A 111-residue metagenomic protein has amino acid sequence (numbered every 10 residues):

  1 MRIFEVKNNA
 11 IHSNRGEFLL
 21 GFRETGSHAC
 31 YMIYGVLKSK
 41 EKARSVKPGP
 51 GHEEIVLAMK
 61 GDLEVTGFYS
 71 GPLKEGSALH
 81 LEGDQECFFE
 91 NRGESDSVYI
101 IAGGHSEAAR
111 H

Functional and structural regions predicted by a protein language model:
M1-Y31, R44-S45, R110-H111: A short, N-terminal "cap"/entry segment at the start of jelly-roll beta-barrel domains of the cupin/DSBH fold
Y31, H52, G67-F68, E75: Short, solvent-exposed loop/turn positions at domain surfaces that link secondary-structure elements or cap domain
I33-P50: Conserved short histidine dyad/triad with adjacent acidic residue
G51-E64: Glycine- and acidic-residue-biased ligand/ion/polar-headgroup-sensing regions
F68-D84: Short acidic-glycine-tyrosine-enriched beta hairpin
H80, E94-H111: A short hydrophobic beta-strand segment most commonly corresponding to one strand of the jelly-roll/cupin
D84-Q85, E90: Short, surface-exposed secondary-structure boundary micro-motifs
